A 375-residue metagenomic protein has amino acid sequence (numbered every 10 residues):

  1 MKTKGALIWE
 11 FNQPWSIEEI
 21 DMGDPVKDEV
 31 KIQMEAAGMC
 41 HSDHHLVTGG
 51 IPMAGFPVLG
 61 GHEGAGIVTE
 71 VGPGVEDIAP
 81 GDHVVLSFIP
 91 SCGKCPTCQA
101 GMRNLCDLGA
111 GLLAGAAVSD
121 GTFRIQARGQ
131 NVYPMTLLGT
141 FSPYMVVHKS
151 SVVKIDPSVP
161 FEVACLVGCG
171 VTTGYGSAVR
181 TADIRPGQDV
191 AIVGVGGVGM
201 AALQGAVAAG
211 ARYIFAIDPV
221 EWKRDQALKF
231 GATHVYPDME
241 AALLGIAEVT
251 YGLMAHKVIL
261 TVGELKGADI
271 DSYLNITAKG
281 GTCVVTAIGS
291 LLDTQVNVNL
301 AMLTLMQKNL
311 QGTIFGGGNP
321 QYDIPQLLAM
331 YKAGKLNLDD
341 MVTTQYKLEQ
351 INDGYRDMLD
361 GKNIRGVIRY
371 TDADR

Functional and structural regions predicted by a protein language model:
M1, E240-A241, D271-N275, K279 (+1 more regions): C-terminal hydrophobic helical "lid"/dimerization subdomain of Rossmann-like NAD(P)H-dependent oxidoreductases
F11, V220, G289, G316: Residues in the short beta-alpha loop(s) of Rossmann-like NAD(P)-binding domains
G23-A37, G50-Q99, N104, L112-A114 (+1 more regions): Glycine-rich beta-strand-centered segment in the early N-terminal region that forms part of a ligand/cofactor-binding
E35, L86, I192, I259-L260 (+1 more regions): Redox-cofactor binding/interface segments in oxidoreductases and associated redox assembly factors
S42-T48: Cytochrome P450 core scaffold surrounding the K-helix E-X-X-R motif and the conserved "meander" helix-loop region
F88-S150: Cysteine-cluster motifs in flexible loop/terminal segments that predominantly coordinate metals
P143, S150-V152, D156-L244: Mid-domain Rossmann-like dinucleotide-binding core that forms the NAD(H)/NADP(H) cofactor-binding site
A182-R185, R224-N309, D374-R375: Glycine-rich cofactor phosphate-binding loops and adjacent beta1-alpha1 units of small-molecule cofactor enzyme domains
